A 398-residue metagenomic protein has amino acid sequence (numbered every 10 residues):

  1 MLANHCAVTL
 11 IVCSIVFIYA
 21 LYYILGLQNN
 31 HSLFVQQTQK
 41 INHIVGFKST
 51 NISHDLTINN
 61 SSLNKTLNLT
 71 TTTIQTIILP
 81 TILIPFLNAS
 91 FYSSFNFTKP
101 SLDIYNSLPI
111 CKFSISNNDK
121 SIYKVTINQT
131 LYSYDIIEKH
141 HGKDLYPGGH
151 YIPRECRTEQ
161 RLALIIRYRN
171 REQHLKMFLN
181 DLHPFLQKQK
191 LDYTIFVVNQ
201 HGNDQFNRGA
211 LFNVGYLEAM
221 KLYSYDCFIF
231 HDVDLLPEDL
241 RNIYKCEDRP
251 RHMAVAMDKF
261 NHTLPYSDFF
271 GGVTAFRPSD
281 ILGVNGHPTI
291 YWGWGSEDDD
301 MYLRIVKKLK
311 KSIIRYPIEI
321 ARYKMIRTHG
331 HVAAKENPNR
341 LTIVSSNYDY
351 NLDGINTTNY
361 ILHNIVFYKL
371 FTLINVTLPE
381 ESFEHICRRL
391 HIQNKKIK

Functional and structural regions predicted by a protein language model:
A3-G46, I78-S107, S114-I136, I290-G293 (+1 more regions): C-terminal catalytic/acceptor-binding lobe
T38-Q39, H43-L83: Extracellular mucin-like PTS segments
D144-Y151, R171-L186: Short, well-formed alpha-helical segments that are part of the catalytic scaffolds of diverse glycosyltransferases
H150-T158: Short boundary motifs at domain starts and secondary-structure transition points
Q160-A163, T194, D300: Cell-envelope/extracellular polymer assembly enzymes that use nucleotide-activated donors
A163-R171: A conserved hydrophobic helix/loop-capping motif in glycosyltransferases and polysaccharide synthases
K176-L179, K188-Y225, F260: Active-site-proximal specificity loops/subdomain of glycosyltransferases
N203, N207-G209, Y216, C227-H231 (+1 more regions): Conserved catalytic core of nucleotide-sugar-dependent glycosyltransferases
